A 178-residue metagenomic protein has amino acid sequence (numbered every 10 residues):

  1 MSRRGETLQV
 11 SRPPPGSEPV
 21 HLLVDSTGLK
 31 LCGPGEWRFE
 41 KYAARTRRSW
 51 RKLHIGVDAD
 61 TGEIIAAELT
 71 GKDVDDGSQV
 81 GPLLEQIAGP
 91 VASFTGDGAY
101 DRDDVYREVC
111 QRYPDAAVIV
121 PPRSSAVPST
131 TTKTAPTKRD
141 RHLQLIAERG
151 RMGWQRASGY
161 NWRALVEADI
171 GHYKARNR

Functional and structural regions predicted by a protein language model:
M1-D115, P122, S158, K174: Polybasic low-complexity intrinsically disordered regions
G98-K174: Helix-centered, glycine/charged polyanion-binding patches within enzymatic domains that contact phosphate-containing
